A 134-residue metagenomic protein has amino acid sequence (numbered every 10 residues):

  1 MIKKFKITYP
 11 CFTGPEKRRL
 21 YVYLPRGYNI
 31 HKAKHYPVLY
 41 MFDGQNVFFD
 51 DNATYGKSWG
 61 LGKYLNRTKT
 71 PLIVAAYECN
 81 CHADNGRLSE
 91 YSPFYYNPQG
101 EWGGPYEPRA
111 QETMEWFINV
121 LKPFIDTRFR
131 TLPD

Functional and structural regions predicted by a protein language model:
M1-D134: Non-catalytic cap/lid and distal C-terminal segments of serine-dependent acyl enzymes
